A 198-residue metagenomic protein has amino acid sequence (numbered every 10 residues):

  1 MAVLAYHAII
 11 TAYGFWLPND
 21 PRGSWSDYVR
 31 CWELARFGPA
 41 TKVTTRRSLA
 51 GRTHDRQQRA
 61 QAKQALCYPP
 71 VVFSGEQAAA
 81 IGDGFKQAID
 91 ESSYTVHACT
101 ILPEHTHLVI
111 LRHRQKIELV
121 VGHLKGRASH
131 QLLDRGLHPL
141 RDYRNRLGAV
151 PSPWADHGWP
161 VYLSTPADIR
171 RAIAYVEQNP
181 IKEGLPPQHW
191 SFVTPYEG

Functional and structural regions predicted by a protein language model:
M1-G198: Short catalytic/metal-binding and nucleic-acid-binding patches
